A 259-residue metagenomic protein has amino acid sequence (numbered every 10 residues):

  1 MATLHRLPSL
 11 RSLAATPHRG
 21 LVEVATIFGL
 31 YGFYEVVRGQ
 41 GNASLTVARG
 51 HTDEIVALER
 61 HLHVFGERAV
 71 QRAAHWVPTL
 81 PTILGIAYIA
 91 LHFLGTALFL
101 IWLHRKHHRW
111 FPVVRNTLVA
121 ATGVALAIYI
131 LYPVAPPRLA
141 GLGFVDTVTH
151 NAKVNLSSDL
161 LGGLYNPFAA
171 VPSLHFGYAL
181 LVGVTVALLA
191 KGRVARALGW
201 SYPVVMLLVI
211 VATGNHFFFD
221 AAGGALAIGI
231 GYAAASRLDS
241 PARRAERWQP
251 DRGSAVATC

Functional and structural regions predicted by a protein language model:
A2-L94: N-terminal transmembrane-helix/juxtamembrane module of multi-pass inner/ER membrane proteins
A14, H18, V22, T26 (+3 more regions): Alpha-helical transmembrane segments of integral membrane proteins
E23-E35, F93, A97, L118 (+4 more regions): Alpha-helical transmembrane spans of integral membrane proteins, capturing the lipid-embedded, hydrophobic core of TM
G32-V36, T122-L131, S201-G214: Aromatic-anchored segments of alpha-helical transmembrane domains
L45-E54, H104-V194, P241-C259: Membrane-interface loops
I86-L103, H175-G183: Hydrophobic alpha-helical transmembrane segments
P136-G143, N166-V171, V205-G231: Interfacial helix-loop-helix junctions of multi-pass membrane proteins
T213, F217-C259: C-terminal membrane module of polytopic membrane proteins
